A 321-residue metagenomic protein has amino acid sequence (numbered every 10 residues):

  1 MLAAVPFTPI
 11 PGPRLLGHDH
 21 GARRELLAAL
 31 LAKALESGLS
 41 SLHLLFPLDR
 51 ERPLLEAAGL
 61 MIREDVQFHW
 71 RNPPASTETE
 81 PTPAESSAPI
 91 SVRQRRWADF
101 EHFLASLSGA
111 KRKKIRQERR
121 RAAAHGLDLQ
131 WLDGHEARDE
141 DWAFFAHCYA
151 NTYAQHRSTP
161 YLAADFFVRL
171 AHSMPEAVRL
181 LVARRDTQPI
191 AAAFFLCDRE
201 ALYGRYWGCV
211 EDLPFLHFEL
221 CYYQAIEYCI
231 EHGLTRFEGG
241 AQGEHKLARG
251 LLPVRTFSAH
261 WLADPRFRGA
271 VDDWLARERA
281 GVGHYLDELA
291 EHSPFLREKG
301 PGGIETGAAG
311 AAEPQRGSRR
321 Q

Functional and structural regions predicted by a protein language model:
M1, P6, L31-L35, S40-E80 (+6 more regions): A conserved beta-strand-loop-helix scaffold within acyl/acetyltransferase catalytic domains
M1-R14, R266-G269: Conserved acyl-donor/pantetheine-binding loop and adjacent beta-alpha core of acyl/acetyltransferases and related
T8-I10, R63, A241, V254: Short, solvent-exposed loop/turn segments at the edges of secondary structure
D19-A32, D212-C229, E238: Conserved acetyl-CoA-binding loop-helix of GNAT-fold acetyltransferases
S37-F46, C229-A241: Conserved GNAT acetyl-CoA-binding A-motif
E85-S87, A312: Compositionally biased, low-complexity intrinsically disordered regions
E140-A143, H147, N151-H156, V168-R169 (+3 more regions): C-terminal catalytic domain of photolyase/cryptochrome flavoproteins, centering on the FAD-binding pocket
T187, G204, A225, C229 (+2 more regions): Hydrophobic, well-ordered secondary-structure elements that form the walls of internal hydrophobic environments
